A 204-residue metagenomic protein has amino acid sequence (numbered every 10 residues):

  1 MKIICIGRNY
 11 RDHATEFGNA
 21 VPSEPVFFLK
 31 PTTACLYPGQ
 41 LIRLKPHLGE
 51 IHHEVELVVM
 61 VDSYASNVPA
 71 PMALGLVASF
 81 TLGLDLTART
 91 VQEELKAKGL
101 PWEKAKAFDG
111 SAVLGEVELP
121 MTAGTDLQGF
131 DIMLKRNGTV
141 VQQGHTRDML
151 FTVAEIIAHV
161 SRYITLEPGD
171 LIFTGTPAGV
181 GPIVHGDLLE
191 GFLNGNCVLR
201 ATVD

Functional and structural regions predicted by a protein language model:
M1-Y163, E167, L171, G179-D204: Catalytic-core "active-site belt" of small-molecule-metabolizing enzymes, emphasizing His/Asp/Glu-rich regions
T176: Switch II (G3) loop of P-loop NTPases
